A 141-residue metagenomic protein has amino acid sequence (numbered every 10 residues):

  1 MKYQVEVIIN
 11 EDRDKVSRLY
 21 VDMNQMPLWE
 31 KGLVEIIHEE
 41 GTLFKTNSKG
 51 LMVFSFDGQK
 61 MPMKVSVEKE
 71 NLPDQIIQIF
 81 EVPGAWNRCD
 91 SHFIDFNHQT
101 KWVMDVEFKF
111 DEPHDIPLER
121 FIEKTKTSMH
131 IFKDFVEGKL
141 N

Functional and structural regions predicted by a protein language model:
M1-K45: Hydrophobic ligand-binding cavity/cleft-lining segments
K2-E6, K49-L51, P62, Q75 (+2 more regions): Intrinsic-disorder/low-complexity, polar/charged segments enriched in Ser/Thr/Lys/Arg/Asp/Glu/Gln
E6-N10, I37, V53, S66 (+1 more regions): Generic structural detector for well-ordered beta-strands
E11, F56-G58, K69, D95 (+1 more regions): Beta-strand elements of well-folded, non-transmembrane domains
H38-G84, T127, I131-L140: Glycine-rich portal/gate segments that line the openings of hydrophobic small-molecule binding cavities
I79-D134: Beta-strand/loop substructures that line and gate deep hydrophobic ligand-binding cavities in soluble
